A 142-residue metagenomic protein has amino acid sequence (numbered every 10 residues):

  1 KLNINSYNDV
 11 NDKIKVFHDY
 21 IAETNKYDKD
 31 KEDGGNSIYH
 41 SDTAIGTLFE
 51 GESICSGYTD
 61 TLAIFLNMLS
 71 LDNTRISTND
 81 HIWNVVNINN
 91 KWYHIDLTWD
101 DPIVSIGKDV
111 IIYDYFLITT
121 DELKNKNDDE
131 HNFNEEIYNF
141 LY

Functional and structural regions predicted by a protein language model:
K1-T47: Secondary-structure boundary elements
D30-S41, F49-E50, L69-D72, V104-V110: Intrinsically disordered, low-complexity coil segments
A44-Y58: A short, highly charged nucleic-acid-interacting micro-segment common to nuclease and nuclease-linked defense proteins
S56-L123: Hydrophobic/aromatic-rich core segments of domains that either
F116-Y142: Metal-dependent nuclease catalytic core centered on acidic motifs
